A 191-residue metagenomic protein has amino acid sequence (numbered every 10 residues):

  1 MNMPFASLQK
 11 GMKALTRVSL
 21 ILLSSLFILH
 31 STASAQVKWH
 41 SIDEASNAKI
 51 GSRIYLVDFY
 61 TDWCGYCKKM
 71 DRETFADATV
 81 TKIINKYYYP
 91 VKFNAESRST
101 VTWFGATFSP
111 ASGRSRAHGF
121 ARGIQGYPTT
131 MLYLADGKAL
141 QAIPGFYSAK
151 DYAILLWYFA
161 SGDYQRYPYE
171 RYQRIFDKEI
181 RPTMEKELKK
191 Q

Functional and structural regions predicted by a protein language model:
M3-L20: Bacterial N-terminal signal peptides that target proteins for export
V18-H30: Bacterial N-terminal signal peptides
A33-V37: Boundary at the C-terminal end of the N-terminal hydrophobic targeting segment
K38-I54, I84: A short beta-strand-turn-helix
G51-G65, P90: Short active-site neighborhood of thiol/selenol oxidoreductases, capturing the structured segment around
K68-I83: Typically the conserved alpha-helix immediately C-terminal to a functionally engaged Cys/Sec in thioredoxin-like
K86-Q141, I154-F159: Thioredoxin-like thiol-disulfide oxidoreductase module
G123, A142-Q191: Non-globular targeting/processing and membrane-anchoring segments
